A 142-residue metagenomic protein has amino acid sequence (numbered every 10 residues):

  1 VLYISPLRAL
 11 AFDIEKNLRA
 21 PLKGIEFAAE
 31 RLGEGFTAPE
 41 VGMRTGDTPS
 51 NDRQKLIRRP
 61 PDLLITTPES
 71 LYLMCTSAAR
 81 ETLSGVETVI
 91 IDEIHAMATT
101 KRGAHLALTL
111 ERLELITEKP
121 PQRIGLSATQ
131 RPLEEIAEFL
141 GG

Functional and structural regions predicted by a protein language model:
V1-P21, E69-Y72, A128-L133: Conserved Walker A/P-loop ATP-binding site and its immediately adjacent core in helicase/helicase-like ATPase domains
Y3-I4, L63-T67, I90-I91, P121-S127: Structural recognition of the conserved hydrophobic beta-strand(s) that form the central parallel beta-sheet of P-loop
L10-I14, S50-K55, Y72-M74, M97-T100 (+1 more regions): Switch/connector loops and helix/strand junctions flanking conserved nucleotide-binding motifs in nucleotide-processing
L10-T45, E138-G142: Conserved helix-turn-beta segment of the N-terminal RecA-like "Helicase ATP-binding" lobe in SF1/SF2 helicases
I14, T82, I90, R102-H105 (+1 more regions): Helical "lid/switch" subdomain of P-loop NTPase nucleotide-binding domains
G33-T37, K55-R59, R80-S84, E114-P120: Conserved catalytic network of the ASCE P-loop NTPase/AAA+ motor domain
T45-T88, A98: Conserved helix/coil segment N-terminal to the catalytic DExD/H
H95-G142: Post-DEXD/H (motif II) to motif III coupling segment of the RecA-like Helicase ATP-binding lobe
